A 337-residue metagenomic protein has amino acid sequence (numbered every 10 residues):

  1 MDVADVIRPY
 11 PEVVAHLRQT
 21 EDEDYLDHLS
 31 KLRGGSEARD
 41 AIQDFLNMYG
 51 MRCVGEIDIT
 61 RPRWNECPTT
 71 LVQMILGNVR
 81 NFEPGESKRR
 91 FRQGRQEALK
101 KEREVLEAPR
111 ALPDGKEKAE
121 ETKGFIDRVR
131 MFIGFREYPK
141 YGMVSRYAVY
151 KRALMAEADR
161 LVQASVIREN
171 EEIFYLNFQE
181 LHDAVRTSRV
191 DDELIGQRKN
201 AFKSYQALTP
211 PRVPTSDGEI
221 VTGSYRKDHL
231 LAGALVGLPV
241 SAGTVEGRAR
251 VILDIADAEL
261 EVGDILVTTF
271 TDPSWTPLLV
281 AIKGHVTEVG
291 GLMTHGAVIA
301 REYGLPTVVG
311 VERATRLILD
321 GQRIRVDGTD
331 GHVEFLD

Functional and structural regions predicted by a protein language model:
M1-A234, L238-P239: Contiguous hydrophobic, helix-prone segments at protein termini that mediate membrane targeting/anchoring
P68-T70, N170-E172, L231-A232, V245-R248 (+3 more regions): Generic structural motif recognizing short loop/turn segments at the entrances and edges of beta-strands
G134, I167-R168, F174-L176, H182 (+7 more regions): Generic, ordered loop/turn and secondary-structure boundary motif
I220-I265: Phosphate-handling DNA/RNA-contact segment within nucleic-acid enzymes
A249-I265, T269-D337: Acidic, glycine-rich flexible loop/linker segments
